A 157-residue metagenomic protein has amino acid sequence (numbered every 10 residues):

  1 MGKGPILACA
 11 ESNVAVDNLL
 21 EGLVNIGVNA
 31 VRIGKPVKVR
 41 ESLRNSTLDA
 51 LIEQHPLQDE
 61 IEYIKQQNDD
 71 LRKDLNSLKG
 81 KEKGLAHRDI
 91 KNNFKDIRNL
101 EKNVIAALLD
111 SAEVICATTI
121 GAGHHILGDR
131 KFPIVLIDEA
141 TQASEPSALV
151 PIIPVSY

Functional and structural regions predicted by a protein language model:
G2, P154-Y157: Short glycine-dipeptide loop
G2-C9, V14-V135: Conserved P-loop NTPase motor core of helicases/translocases
C116, R130-A148, Y157: SF2 helicase catalytic motif II
I120-H124, E145-A148, I152-P154: GG-anchored amphipathic helix commonly corresponding to the ABC/SMC/Rad50 NBD signature/C-loop
